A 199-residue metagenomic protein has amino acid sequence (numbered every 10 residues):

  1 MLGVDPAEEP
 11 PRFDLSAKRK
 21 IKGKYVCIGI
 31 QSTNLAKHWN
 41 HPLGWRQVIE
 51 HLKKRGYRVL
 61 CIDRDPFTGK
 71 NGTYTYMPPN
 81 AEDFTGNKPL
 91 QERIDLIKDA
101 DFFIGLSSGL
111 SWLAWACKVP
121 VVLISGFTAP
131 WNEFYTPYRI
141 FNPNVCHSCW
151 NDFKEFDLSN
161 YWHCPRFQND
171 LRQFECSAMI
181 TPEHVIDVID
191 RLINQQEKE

Functional and structural regions predicted by a protein language model:
M1, D5, R55, L192-E199: Solvent-exposed amphipathic alpha-helical surface segments
M1-H38: Mid-sequence helix-capping/hinge segment at a functional interface
L2, R46-I49, I94, I186 (+1 more regions): Non-transmembrane alpha-helical segments in soluble domains of secreted/periplasmic/extracellular proteins
V26-I28, V59-I62, I189: Hydrophobic beta-strand residues in large extracellular and virion-surface proteins
G29-Q31, N87, P143: Generic beta-structure capping elements
T33-A36, A81-F84, Q173-F174: Conserved short-loop catalytic and cofactor-binding motifs
W39-N132, P137: Donor-binding and catalytic core of enzymes assembling or modifying cell-surface/extracellular glycoconjugates
Y76, W115-E199: Nucleotide-sugar donor-binding patch of glycosyltransferase catalytic domains
